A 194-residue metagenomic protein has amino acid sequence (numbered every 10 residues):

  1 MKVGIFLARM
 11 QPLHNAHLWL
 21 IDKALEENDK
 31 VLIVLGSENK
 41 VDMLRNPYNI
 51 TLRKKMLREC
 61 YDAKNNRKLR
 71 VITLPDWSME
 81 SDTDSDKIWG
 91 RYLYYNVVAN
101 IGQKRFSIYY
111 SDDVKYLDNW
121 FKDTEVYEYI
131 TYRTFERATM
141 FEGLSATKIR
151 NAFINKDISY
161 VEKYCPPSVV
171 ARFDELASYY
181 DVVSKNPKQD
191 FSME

Functional and structural regions predicted by a protein language model:
M1-E194: Nucleotidyltransferase catalytic core that binds NTPs
